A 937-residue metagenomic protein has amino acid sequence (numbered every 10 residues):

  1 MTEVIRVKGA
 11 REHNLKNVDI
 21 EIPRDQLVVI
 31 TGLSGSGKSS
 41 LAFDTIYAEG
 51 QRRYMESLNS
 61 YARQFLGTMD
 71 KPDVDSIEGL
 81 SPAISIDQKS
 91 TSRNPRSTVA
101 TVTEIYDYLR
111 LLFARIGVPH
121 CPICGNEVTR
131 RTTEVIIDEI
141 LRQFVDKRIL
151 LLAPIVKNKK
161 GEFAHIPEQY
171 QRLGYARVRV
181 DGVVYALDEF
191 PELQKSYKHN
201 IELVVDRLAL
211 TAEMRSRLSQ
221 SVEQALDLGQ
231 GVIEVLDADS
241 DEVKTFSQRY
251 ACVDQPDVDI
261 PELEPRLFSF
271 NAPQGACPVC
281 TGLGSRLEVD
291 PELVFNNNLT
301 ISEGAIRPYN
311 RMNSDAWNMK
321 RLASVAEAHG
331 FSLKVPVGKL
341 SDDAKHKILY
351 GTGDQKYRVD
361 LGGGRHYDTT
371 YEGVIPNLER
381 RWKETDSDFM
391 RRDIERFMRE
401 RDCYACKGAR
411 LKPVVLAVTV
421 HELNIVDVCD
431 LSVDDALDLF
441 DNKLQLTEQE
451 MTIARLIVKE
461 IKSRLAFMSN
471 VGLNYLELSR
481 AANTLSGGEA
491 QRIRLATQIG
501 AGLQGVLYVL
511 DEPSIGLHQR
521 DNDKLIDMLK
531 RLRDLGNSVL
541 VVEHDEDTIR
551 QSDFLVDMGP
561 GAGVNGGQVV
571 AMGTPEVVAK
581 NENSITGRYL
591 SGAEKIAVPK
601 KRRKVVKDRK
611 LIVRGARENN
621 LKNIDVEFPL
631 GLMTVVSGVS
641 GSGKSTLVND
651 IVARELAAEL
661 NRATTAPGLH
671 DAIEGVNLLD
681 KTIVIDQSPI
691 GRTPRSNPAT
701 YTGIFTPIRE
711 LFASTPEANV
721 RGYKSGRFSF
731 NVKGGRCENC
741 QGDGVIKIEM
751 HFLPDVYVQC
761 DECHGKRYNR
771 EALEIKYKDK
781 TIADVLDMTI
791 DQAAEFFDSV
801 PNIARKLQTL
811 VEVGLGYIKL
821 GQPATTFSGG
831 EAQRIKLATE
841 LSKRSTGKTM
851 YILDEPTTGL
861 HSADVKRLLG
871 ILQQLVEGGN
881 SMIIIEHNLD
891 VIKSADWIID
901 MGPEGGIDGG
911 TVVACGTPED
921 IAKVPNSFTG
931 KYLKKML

Functional and structural regions predicted by a protein language model:
M1-L937: Conserved phosphate-binding elements of NTP-dependent enzyme cores
